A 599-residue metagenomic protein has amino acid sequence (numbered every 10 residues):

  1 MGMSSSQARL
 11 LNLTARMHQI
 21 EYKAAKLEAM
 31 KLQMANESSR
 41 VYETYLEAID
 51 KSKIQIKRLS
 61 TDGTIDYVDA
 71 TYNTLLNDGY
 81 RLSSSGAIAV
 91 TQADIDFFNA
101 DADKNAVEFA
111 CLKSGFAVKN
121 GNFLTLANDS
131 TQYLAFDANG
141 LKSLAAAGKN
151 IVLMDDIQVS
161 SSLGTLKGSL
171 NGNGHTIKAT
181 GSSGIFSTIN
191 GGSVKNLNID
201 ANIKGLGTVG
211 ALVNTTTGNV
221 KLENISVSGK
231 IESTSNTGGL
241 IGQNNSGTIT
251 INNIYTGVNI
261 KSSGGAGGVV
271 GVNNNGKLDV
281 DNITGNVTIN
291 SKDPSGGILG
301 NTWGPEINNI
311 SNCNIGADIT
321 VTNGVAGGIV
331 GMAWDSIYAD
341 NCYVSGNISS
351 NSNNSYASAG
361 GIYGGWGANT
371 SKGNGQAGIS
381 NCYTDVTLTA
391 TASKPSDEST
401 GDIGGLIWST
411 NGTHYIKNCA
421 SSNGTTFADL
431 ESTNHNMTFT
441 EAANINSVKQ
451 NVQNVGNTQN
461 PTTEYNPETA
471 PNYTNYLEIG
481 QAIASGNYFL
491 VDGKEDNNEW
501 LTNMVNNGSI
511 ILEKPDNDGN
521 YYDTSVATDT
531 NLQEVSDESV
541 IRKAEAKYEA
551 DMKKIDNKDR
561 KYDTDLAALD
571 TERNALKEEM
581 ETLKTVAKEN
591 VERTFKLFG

Functional and structural regions predicted by a protein language model:
M1-S60, S525-G599: Amphipathic alpha-helical polymerization modules
A35-S39, I56-A89, T426-M437, S447 (+1 more regions): Short, surface-exposed, charge-dense and proline/glycine-enriched linear segments
G63-T131, Q453, Q459-D529: Cysteine-poor, low-complexity segments in flexible/peripheral regions
Q132-E464: Predominantly extracellular beta-rich ligand-binding scaffolds that present long acidic/polar faces for carbohydrate
A443, P471-T474, S539: Alpha-helix boundary/N-cap detector
